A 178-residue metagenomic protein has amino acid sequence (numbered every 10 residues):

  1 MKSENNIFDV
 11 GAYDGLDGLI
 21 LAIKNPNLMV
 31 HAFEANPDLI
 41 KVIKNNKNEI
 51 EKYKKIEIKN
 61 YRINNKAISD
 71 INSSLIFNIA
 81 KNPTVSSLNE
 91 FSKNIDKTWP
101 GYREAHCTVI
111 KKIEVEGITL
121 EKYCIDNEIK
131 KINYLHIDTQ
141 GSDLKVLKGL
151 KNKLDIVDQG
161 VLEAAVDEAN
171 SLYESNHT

Functional and structural regions predicted by a protein language model:
M1-T178: Phosphate/nucleotide-binding beta-alpha loop and adjacent structural elements of enzyme active sites
